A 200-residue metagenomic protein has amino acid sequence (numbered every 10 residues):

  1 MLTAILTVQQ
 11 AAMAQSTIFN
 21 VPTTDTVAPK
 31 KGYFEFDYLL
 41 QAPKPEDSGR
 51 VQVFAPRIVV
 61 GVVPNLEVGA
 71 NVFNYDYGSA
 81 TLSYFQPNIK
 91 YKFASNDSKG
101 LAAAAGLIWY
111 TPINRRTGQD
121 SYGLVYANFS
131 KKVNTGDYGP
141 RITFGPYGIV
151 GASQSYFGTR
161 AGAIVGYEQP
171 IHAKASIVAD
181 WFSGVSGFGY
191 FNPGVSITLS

Functional and structural regions predicted by a protein language model:
M1-I18: Cleavable N-terminal export/targeting peptides
M13-P140, Y147-S153, I171-A175, D180 (+1 more regions): Transmembrane beta-barrel domains of Gram-negative outer membranes and organellar outer membranes
T159-G162, F191: Charged helix-capping and loop-helix junction motifs
S183: Residues on the solvent-exposed faces and adjacent turns of beta-rich solenoids used to engage binding targets
